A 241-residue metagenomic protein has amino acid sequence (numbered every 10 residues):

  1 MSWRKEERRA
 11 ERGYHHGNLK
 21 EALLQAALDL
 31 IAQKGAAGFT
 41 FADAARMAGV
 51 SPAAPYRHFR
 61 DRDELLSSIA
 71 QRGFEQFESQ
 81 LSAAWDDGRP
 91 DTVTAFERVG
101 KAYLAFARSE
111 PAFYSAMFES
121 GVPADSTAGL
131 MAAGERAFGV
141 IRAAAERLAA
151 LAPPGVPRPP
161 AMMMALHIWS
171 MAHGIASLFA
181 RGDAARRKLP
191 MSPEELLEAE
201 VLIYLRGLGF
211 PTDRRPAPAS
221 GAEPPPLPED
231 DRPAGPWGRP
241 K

Functional and structural regions predicted by a protein language model:
M1-N18, T212-K241: N-terminal intrinsically disordered/low-complexity leader segments
A22, A26, L30-E64, S68: Helix-turn-helix
L23-I31, G73, F77, Y103: Short hydrophobic clusters on alpha-helical segments that form packing/core surfaces in small helical domains
R72-F96, F118, A128, A132-R136 (+1 more regions): Amphipathic alpha-helical linker/stalk segments
S82, D125-L151, M162-L166, E194-R206: Amphipathic alpha-helical packing segments from all-alpha helical-bundle domains
S82-A112, E135, P154-I168: Hydrophobic alpha-helical connector segments
A112-A143, P154-V156, A185-P190: Short secondary-structure transition hinges
R147, L166-R187, I203-R214: Amphipathic C-terminal alpha-helical segment
